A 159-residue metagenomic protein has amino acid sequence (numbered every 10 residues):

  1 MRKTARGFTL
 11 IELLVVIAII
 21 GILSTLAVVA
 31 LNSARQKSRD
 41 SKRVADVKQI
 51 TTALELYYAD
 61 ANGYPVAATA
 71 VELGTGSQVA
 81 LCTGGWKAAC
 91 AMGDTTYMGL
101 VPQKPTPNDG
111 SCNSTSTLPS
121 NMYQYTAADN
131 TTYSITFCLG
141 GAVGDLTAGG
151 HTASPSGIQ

Functional and structural regions predicted by a protein language model:
M1-R2, L56: Short, contiguous, well-ordered secondary-structure segments
R2-L31, R35: N-terminal single-pass transmembrane signal-anchor helix
V28-K48: Aliphatic-rich helix starts adjacent to a transmembrane/signal segment
E55-F137: Extracellular/periplasmic head regions of type IV pilus-like filament subunits
A127-Q159: Short, surface-exposed interaction loops/tails
